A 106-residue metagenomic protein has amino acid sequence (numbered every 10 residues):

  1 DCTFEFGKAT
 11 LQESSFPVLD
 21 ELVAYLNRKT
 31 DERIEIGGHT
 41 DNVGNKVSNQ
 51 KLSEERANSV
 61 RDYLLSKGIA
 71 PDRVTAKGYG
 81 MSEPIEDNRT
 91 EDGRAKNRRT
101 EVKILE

Functional and structural regions predicted by a protein language model:
D1-T3: Acidic/histidine-rich, surface-exposed loop or edge segments in extracytoplasmic proteins
K8-F16, N27-E106: Periplasmic OmpA-like peptidoglycan-binding domain that tethers envelope proteins to the cell wall
L22: Conserved alpha-helical elements of the SDR catalytic core
